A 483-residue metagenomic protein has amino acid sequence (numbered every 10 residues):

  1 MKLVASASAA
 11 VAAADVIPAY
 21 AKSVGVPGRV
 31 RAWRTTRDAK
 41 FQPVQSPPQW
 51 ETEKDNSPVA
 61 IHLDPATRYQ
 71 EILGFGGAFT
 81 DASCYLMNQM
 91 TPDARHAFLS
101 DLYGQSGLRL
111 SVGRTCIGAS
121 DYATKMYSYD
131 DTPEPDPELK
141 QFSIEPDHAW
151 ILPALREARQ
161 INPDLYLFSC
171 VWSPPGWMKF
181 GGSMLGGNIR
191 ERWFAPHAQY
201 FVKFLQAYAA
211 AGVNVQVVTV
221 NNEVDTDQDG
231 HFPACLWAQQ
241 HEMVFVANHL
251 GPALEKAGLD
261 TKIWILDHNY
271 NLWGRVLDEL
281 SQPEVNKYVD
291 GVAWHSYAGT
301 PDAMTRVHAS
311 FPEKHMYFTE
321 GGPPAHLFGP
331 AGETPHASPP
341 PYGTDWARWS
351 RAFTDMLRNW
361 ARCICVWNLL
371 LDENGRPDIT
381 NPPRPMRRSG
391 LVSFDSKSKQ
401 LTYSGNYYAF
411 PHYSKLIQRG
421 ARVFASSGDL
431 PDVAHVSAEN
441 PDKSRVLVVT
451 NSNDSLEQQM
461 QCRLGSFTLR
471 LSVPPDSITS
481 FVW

Functional and structural regions predicted by a protein language model:
M1-A19: N-terminal export signals
A13-R37: C-terminal segment of N-terminal export signals and the immediately downstream linker at the start of the mature
F41-Q216, A238, N248: N-terminal catalytic cores of secreted or lumenal carbohydrate-active enzymes
G77, R109, L167, V218 (+5 more regions): Conserved, mostly hydrophobic/aromatic
P196-K203, A207-N214, V224-H326: Active-site neighborhood of glycoside hydrolase catalytic domains
H315-A409: Aromatic/acidic polysaccharide-binding cleft in carbohydrate-active enzymes
G390-S444: Glycan-recognition and catalytic regions of carbohydrate-active enzymes
K415, S426-F467, S472, D476: Carbohydrate-binding surface patches
